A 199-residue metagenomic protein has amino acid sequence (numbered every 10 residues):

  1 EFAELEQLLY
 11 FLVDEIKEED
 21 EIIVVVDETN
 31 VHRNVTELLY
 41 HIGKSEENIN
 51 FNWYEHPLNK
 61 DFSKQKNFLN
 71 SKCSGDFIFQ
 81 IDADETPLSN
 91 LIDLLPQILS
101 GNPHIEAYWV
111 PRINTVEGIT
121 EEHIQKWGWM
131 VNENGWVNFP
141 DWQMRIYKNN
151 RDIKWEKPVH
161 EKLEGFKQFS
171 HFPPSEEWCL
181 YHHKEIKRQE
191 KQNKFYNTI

Functional and structural regions predicted by a protein language model:
E1-L9: A structural helix-start
L9-E55: Acidic donor-binding segment of Leloir-type glycosyltransferases
D14, S71-K72: Solvent-exposed polar/charged
D20, F51, D76, D84 (+1 more regions): Conserved acidic residues
D27, A83, I113: Flexible loop residues that form catalytic and substrate-binding hotspots at small-molecule/glycan-binding clefts
E55-F62: Short, acidic/glycine-rich phosphate-metal binding loop used to engage nucleotide
F62-N70, F77, T86-I199: Catalytic-site signature of metal-activated, phosphate-bearing donor transferases, centered on the GT-A/GT-A-like
